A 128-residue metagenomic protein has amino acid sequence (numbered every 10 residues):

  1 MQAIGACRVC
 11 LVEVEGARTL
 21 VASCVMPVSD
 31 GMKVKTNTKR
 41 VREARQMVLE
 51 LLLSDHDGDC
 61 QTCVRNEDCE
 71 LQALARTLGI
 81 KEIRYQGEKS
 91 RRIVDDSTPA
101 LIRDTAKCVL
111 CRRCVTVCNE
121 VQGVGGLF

Functional and structural regions predicted by a protein language model:
M1-A3: Serine/threonine-rich, repeat-prone extracellular segments and beta-strand-based repeat modules of secreted/surface
R8-V9, V14-F128: Fe-S ferredoxin-like electron-transfer domains and their immediately adjacent linker/connector regions across
